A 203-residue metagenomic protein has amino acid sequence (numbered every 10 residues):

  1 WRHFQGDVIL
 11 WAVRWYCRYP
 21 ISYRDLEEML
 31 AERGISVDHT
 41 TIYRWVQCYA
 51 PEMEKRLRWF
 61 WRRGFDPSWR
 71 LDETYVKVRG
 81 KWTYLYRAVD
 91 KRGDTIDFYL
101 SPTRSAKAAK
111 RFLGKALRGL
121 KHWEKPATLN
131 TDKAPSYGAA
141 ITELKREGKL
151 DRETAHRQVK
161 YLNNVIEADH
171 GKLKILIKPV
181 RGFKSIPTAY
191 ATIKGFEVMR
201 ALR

Functional and structural regions predicted by a protein language model:
W1-R18, G34-D38, Y43-R44, W61-G64 (+2 more regions): Basic, short loop/linker segments at the boundary and entry of helix-turn-helix/winged-helix-like folds
H3, C48, F98-H122: Active-site beta-loop-alpha junctions of metal-dependent nucleic acid enzymes, especially the RNase H-like/DDE
I9, I175-R203: Basic, amphipathic alpha-helical segments enriched in Lys/Arg and hydrophobic/aromatic residues
A12, L26, I42, L71-D72 (+10 more regions): Mobile genetic element proteins and their domesticated derivatives, centered on retroelements and DNA transposons
P20, R79-T95, S105, L113-L117: Short conserved beta-strand segments at catalytic cores or DNA/RNA-binding microdomains of nucleic-acid binding
S22-I35: DNA-recognition alpha helix
M53-S68, R152-A155: Short Lys/Arg-enriched helix C-cap and helix-to-coil transition segments that create basic nucleic-acid-contact patches
K125-A139, V159-L162: Acidic/histidine-rich, metal-coordinating catalytic segments
